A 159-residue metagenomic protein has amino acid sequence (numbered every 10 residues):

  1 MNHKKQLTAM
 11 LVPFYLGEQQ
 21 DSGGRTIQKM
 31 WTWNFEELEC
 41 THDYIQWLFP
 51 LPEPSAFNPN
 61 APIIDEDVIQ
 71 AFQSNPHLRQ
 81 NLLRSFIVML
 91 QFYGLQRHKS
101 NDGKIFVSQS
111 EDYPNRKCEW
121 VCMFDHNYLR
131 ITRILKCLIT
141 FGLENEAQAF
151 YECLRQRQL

Functional and structural regions predicted by a protein language model:
M1-E111: N-terminal leader regions that mediate targeting or early regulatory function
S100-L159: Alpha-helical bundle/repeat cores within regulatory domains of eukaryotic proteins
